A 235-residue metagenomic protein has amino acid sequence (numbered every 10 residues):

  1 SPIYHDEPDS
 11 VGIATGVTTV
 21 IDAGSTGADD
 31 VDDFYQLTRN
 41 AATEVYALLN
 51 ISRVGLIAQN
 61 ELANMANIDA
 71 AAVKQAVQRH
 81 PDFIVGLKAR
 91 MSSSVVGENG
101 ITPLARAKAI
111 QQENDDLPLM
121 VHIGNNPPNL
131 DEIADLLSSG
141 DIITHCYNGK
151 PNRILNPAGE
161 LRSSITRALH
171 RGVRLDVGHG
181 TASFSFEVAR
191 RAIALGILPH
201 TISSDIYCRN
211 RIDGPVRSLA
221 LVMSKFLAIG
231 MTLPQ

Functional and structural regions predicted by a protein language model:
S1, I21-G24, L48, T144-C146 (+2 more regions): Active-site neighborhood of phospho(di)ester-bond hydrolases with catalytic His/Asp-centered motifs
S1-N40: Metal-associated gating/positioning segment near the N- to mid-region
S1-Y4, A58-A71: Active-site mouth loops of central-metabolism enzymes
G16, L87, D205: Residue-level signal for inorganic ion chemistry
S25-T26, N50-S52, S92, G124-N126 (+3 more regions): Short, ordered loop/turn segments at secondary-structure junctions
D29-D32, Q36-I57, E61: A metal-dependent hydrolase metal-coordination microenvironment
D33, I68-L175, S183-H200: Histidine/acidic residue-rich metal-binding segments in metalloenzymes
E187-Q235: His/Asp/Glu-enriched, well-ordered alpha-helical/loop segment that forms or immediately abuts the divalent-metal
